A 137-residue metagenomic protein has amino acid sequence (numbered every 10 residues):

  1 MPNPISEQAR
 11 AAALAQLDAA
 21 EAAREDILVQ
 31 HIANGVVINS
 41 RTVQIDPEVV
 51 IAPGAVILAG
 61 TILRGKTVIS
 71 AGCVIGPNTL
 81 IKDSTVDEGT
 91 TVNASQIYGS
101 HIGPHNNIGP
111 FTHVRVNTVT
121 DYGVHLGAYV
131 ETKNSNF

Functional and structural regions predicted by a protein language model:
M1-T42, D46-E48, P53-G54: Terminal amphipathic alpha-helical/low-complexity segments used for targeting or macromolecular assembly
V37-F137: Structural signal for interior beta-strand "rungs" in well-ordered beta-sheet cores of soluble enzyme domains
